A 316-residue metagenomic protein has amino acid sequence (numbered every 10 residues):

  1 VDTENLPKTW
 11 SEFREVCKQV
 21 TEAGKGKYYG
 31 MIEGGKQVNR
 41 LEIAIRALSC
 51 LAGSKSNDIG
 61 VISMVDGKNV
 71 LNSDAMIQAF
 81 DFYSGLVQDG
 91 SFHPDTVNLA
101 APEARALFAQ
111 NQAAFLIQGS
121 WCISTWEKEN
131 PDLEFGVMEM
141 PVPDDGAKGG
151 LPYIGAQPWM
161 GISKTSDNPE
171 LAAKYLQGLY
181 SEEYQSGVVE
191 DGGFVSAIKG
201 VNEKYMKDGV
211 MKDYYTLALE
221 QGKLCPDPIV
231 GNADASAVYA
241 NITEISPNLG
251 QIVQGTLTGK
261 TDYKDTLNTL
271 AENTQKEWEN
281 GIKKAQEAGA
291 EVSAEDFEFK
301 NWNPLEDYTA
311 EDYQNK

Functional and structural regions predicted by a protein language model:
V1-N5, S84-N98, Q112, E129-F135: A local structural motif
L6, A52-Q78, K128-E129, V142-L151 (+1 more regions): Short, solvent-exposed loop/beta-turn-alpha elements that line the ligand-binding surface or hinge of extracytoplasmic
K8-R14, D95-A109: Short helix-initiation/N-cap motifs at beta->coil->alpha
S11-K68, S84, A113: Extracytoplasmic/periplasmic solute-binding protein
R14-Q19, S63-T96, M140: Glycine-centered hinge/linker elements that transmit conformational signals in sensory and ligand-binding systems
G26-Y28, Q110-G119, P131-L133: Alpha-to-beta junction loops
D89-S91, K128-G200, V230-A235, Q251: Extracytoplasmic/periplasmic substrate-recognition and gating elements
P131, M138, E190-L257, A290-K316: Long, aromatic- and glycine/proline-rich binding clefts that accommodate carbohydrate-like moieties
